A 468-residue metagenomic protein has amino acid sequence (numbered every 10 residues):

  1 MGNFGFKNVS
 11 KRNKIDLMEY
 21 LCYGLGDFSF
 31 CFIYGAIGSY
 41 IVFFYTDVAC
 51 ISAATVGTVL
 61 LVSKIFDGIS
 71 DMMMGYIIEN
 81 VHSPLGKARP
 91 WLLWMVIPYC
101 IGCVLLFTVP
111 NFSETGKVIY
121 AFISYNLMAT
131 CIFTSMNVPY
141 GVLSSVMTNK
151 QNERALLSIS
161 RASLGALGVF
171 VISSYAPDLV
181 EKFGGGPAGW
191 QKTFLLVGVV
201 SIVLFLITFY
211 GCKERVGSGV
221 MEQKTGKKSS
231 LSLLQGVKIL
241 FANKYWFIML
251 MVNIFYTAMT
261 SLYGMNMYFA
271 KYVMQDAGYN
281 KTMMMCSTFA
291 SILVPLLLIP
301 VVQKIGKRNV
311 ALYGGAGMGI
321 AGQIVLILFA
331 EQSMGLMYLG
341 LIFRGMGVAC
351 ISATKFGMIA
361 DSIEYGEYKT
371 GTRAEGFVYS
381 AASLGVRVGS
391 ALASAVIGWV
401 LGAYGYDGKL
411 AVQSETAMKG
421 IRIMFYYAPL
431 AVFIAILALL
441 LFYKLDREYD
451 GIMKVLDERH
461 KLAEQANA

Functional and structural regions predicted by a protein language model:
G2-A468: Membrane-embedded alpha-helical bundles of multi-pass transporters/translocases, especially carrier/permease families
